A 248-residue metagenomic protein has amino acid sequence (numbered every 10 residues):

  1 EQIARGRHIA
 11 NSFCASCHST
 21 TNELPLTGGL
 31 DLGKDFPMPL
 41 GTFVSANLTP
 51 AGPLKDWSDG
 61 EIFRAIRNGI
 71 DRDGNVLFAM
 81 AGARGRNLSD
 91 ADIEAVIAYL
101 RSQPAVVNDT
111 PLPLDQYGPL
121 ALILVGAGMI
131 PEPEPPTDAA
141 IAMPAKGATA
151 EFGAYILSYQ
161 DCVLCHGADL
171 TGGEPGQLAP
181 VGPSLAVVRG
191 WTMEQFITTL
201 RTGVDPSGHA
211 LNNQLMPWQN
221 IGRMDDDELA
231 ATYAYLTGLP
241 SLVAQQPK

Functional and structural regions predicted by a protein language model:
E1-A10, P25, L122, G126-S158: Electrostatic cytochrome c docking/interface patches
G6, F13-T21, I62, V96 (+5 more regions): The canonical Cys-X-X-Cys-His
R7, N22-E61, L77-S89, Y117-A127 (+2 more regions): Gly/Gly-Pro-rich "capping" loops immediately C-terminal to redox-active cysteine motifs in periplasmic/lumenal
N11-T42, N68-N75, Q103-V107, S158-V181 (+2 more regions): Periplasmic/extracellular electron-transfer cofactor-ligation site, primarily the c-type cytochrome heme-c attachment
S16-L26, A98-I123, F152: Acidic (E/D-rich), amphipathic helical modules within compact regulatory domains
K55, D109-V125, M143-S158, D205-P206 (+1 more regions): Hydrophobic transmembrane alpha-helix bundles
S58-D71, R84-T110, E194-I197, R201-D205 (+1 more regions): C-terminal capping alpha-helices of c-type cytochrome domains
P136-F152, L170-E174, S184, E228-L229 (+1 more regions): Short flexible/disordered coil segments
